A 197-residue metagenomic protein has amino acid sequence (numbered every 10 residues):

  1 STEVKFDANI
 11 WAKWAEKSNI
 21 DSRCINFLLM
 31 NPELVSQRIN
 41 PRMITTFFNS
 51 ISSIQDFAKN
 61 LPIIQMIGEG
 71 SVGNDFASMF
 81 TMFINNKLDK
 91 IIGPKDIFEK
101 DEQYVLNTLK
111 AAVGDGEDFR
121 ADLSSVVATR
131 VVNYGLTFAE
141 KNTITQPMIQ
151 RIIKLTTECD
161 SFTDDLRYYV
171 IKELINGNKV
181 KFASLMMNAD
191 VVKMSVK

Functional and structural regions predicted by a protein language model:
S1-D7: A short helix-turn-beta junction within AAA+ P-loop NTPase domains corresponding to the substrate/partner-engaging
K5, K13, K17, K59 (+10 more regions): Context-gated lysine
D7, D21, N31, S53-D56 (+8 more regions): Serine/threonine-rich low-complexity intrinsically disordered regions
A8-A77: Conserved AAA+ ATPase small/helical "lid" subdomain
M30, M43, M66, M79-M82 (+3 more regions): Detector for methionine-enriched segments
N60, F76-A77, E102, I149 (+2 more regions): Short amphipathic alpha-helical segments that mediate assembly, nucleic-acid/protein binding, or membrane association
E69-Y134: Accessory nucleic acid-recognition modules appended to NTPase machines
K110-K197: Terminal-proximal interaction/regulatory segments of ATP-powered molecular machines
